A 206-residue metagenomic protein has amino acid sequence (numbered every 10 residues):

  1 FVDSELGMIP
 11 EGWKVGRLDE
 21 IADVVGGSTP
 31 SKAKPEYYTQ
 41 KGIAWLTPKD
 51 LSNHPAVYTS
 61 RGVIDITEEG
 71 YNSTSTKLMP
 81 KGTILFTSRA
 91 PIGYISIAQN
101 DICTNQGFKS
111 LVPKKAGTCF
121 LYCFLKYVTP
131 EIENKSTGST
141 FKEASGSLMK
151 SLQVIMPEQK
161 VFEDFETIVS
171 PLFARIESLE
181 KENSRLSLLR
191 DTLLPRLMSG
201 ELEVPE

Functional and structural regions predicted by a protein language model:
F1-T29, I155, Q159-D164, S170-P205: Non-catalytic DNA-recognition/assembly elements of restriction-modification systems
F1-V2, G7-P157: DNA target-recognition domains and sequence-specific DNA-contacting regions of bacterial/archaeal
